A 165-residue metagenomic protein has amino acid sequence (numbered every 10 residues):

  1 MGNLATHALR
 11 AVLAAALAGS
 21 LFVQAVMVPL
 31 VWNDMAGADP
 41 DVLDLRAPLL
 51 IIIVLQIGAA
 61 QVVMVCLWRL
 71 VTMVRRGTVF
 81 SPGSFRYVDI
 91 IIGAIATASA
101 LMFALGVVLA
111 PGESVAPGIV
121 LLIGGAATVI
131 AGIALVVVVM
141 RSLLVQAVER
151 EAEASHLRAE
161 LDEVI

Functional and structural regions predicted by a protein language model:
M1-L17: Alpha-helical transmembrane segments and their helix-start/interface "positive-inside/aromatic belt" motifs in integral
L13-A14, D89-S99: Select subsegments of transmembrane alpha-helices in polytopic membrane proteins, especially boundary-proximal
Q24-A36: Membrane-helix interface motif
N33-A47: Perimembrane loop-to-helix junctions flanking transmembrane segments
Q61-S81: Membrane-helix interface/capping segments
R75-Y87, G93, V148-I165: Solvent-exposed, non-transmembrane helices and loops of integral membrane proteins
A98-P117: Alpha-helical transmembrane segments and their membrane-interface junctions in multi-pass membrane proteins
I123-A152: Alpha-helical transmembrane segments and their immediate juxtamembrane interface regions
